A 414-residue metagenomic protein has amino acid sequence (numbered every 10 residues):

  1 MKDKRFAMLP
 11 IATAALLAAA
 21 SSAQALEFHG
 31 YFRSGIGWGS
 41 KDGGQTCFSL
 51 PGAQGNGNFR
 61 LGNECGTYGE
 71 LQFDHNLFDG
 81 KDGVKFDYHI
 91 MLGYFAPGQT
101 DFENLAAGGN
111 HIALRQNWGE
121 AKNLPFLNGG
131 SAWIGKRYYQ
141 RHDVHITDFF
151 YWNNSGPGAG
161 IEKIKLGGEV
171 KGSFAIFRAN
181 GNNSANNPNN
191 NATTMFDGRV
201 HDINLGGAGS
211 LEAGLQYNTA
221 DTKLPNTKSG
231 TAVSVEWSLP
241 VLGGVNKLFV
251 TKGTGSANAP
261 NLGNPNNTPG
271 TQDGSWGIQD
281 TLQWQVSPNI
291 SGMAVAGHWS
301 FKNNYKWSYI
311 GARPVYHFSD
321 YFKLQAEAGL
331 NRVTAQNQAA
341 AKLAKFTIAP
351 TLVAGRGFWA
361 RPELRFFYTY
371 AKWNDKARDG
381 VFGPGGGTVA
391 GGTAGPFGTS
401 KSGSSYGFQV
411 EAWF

Functional and structural regions predicted by a protein language model:
K2-D3, A7-N128, I164, Q283-W284 (+3 more regions): Beta-barrel outer-membrane channel/assembly domains of diderm bacteria
L26-S34, D79, V84-I90, G130-I134 (+8 more regions): Transmembrane beta-strands of outer-membrane beta-barrel proteins
S34-S40, L77, L92-G98, K136-Q140 (+9 more regions): Transmembrane beta-strands of outer-membrane beta-barrel pores
G35-L61, D101-R115, F126-L224, G385-P396: Surface-exposed coil loops of outer-membrane beta-barrel proteins
G57-L61, N104-A107, T147-F149, N186-P188 (+9 more regions): Outer-membrane beta-barrel proteins
N63-G69, N110-R115, W152-P157, N190-F196 (+6 more regions): Residues that define the transmembrane beta-barrel architecture of outer-membrane proteins
G198, I203-Q336, K342-F346: Detector for outer-membrane/organellar transmembrane beta-barrel domains, recognizing the amphipathic beta-strand
